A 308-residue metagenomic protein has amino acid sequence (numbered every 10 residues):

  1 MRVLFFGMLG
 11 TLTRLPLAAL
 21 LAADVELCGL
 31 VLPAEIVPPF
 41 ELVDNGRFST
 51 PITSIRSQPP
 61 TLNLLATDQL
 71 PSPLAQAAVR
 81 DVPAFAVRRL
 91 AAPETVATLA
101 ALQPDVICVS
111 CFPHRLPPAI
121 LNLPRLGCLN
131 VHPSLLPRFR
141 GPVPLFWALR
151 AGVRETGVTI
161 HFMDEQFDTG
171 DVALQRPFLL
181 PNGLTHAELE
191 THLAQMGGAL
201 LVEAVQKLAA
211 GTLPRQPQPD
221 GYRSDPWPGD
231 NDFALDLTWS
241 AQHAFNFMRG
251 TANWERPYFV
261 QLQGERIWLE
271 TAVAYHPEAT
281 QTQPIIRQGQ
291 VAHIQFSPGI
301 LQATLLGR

Functional and structural regions predicted by a protein language model:
M1-F6, L21-D24, L237-R308: An anion-binding loop in the catalytic cleft
M1-T61: N-terminal Rossmann-like dinucleotide-binding module
M8-L12, R88-A92, F112-H114, A252 (+1 more regions): Short beta->alpha connector loops
L9-L12, V106, S110-S224: Donor/substrate-binding cores of folate-linked one-carbon enzymes
L27, A84-F85, G127-C128: Hydrophobic beta-strand scaffold residues
L32-V37, L90-A91, P133-P137: Short, acidic/turn-prone active-site loops that include or flank metal/cofactor- and phosphate-binding residues
P39-V106: N-terminal glycine-/serine-/threonine-rich beta1-alpha1-beta2 phosphate-ribose binding loop of Rossmann-like
P226-W239: Acyl-group handling in specialized metabolite and lipid biosynthesis
